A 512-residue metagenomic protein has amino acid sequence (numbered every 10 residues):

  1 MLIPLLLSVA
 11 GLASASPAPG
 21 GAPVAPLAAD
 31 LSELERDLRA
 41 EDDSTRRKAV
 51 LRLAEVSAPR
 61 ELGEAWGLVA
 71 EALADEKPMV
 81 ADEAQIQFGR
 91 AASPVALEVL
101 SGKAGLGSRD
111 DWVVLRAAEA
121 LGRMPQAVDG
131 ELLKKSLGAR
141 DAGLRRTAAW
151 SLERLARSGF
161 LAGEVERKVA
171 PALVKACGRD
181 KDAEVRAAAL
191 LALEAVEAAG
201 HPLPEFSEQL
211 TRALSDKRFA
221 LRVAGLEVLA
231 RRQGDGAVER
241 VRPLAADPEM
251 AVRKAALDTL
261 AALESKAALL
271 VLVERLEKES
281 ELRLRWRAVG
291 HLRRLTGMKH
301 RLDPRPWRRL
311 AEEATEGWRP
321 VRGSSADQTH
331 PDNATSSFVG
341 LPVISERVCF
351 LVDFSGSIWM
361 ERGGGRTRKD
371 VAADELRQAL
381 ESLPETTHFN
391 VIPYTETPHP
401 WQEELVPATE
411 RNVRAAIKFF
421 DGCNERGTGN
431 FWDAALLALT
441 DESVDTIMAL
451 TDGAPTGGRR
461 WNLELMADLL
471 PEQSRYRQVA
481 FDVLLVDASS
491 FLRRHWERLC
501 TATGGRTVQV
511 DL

Functional and structural regions predicted by a protein language model:
P19-P26, S44-R60, E71, M79-S93 (+11 more regions): Structural detector for internal amphipathic alpha-helices that build alpha-solenoid repeat scaffolds
G21, L295-C349, S355-G365, H399: Acidic, polar low-complexity linker/tail segments
E33-E35, L68-A70, A96-K103, L132-K134 (+5 more regions): Buried hydrophobic core positions in alpha-solenoid tandem helical repeats
E41-D42, E76-K77, R109-D110, R140-D141 (+4 more regions): Short inter-helical turns and helix N-cap capping residues of alpha-solenoid HEAT/ARM repeat scaffolds
E346, S357-V391, L405-N412, C423: …and closely analogous acidic/polar surface helices at protein-protein or active-site interfaces in A-domain-like
D353-S355, A372, V391, A438 (+3 more regions): DG-centered beta-turn motif at the end of beta-strands
H399-D445, A454-P455, L484-L492: Von Willebrand factor
G422, G453-A502, V508-V510: VWA/integrin I-like adhesion module and closely mimicked acidic/polar interface patches used
